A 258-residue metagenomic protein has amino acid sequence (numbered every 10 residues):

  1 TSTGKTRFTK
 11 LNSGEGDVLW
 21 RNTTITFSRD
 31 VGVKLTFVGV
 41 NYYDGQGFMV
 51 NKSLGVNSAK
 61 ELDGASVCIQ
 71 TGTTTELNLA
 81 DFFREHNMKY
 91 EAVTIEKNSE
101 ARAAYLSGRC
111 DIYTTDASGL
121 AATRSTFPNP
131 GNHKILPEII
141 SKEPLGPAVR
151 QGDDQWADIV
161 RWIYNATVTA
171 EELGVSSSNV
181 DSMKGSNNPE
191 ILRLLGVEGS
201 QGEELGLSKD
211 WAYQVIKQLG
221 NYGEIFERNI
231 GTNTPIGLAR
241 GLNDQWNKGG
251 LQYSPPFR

Functional and structural regions predicted by a protein language model:
T1-E61, S118-I140, D244, Y253-P256: Acidic, polar ligand-binding/catalytic clefts
T1-T9, L54, A92-S107: Short helix-initiation/N-cap motifs at beta->coil->alpha
T3-R7, E15, L19, S58 (+5 more regions): Stable alpha-helical elements in mature extracytoplasmic
L11-R21, A65-C68, L106-T115: Alpha-to-beta junction loops
F37, T75-E96, S125-N129, N165 (+1 more regions): Ligand-binding cleft/hinge of the Venus flytrap
K52-V56, K60, A65-S66, T71-T73 (+3 more regions): Extended ligand-binding regions for polar small-molecule ligands
E96-K134, P147: Extracellular/periplasmic bilobed ligand-binding domains
V197-R258: C-terminal functional modules
